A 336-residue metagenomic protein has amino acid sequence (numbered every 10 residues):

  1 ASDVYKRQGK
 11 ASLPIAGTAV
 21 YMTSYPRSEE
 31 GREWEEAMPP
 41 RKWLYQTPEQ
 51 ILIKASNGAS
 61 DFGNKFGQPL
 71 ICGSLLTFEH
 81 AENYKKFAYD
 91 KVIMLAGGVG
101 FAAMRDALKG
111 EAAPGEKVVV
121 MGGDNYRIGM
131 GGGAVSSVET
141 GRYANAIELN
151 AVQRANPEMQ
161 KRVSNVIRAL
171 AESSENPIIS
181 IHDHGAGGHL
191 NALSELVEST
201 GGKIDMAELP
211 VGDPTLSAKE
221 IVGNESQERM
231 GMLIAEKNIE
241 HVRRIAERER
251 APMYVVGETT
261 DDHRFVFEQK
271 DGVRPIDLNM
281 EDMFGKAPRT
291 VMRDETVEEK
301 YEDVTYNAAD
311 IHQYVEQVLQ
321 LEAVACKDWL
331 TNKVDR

Functional and structural regions predicted by a protein language model:
S2-R336: Glycine/proline-enriched, intrinsically flexible loops and inter-domain linkers
